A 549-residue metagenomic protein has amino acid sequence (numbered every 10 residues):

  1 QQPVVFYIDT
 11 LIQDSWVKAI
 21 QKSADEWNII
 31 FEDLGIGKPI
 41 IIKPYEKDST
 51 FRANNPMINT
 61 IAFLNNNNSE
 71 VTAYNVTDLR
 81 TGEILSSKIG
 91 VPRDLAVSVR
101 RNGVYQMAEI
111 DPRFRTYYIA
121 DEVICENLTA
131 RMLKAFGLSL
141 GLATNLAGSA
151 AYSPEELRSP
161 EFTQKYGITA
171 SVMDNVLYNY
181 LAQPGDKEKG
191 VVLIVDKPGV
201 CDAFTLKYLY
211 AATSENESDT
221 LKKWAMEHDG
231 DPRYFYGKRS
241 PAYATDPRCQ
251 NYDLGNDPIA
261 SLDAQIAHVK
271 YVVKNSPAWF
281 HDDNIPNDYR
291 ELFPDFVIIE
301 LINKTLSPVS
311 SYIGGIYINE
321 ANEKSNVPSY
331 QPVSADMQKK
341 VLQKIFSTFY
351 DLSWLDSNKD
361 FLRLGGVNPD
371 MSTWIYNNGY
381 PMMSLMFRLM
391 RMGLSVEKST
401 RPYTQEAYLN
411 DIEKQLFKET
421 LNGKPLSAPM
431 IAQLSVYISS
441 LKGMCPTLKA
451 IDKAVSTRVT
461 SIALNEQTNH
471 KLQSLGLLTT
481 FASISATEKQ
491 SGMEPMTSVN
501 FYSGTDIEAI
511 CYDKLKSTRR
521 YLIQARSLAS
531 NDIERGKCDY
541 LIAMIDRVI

Functional and structural regions predicted by a protein language model:
Q1, D14-S139, A143, G167-I168 (+1 more regions): Metzincin-family zinc-dependent endopeptidase catalytic domain
V4-D9: Short, well-ordered beta-strand elements
L146: Acidic, metal/ion-coordinating pockets
S149-I549: Conserved catalytic/binding loops enriched for acidic/polar residues
